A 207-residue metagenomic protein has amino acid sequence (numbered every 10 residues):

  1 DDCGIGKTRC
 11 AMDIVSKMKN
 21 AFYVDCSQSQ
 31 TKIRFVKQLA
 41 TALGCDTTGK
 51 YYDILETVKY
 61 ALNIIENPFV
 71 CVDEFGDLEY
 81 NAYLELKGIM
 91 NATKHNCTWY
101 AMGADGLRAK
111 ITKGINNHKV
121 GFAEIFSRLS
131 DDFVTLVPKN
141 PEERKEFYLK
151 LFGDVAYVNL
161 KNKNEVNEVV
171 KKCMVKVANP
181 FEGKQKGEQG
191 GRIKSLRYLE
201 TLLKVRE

Functional and structural regions predicted by a protein language model:
D1-D13, Q28: Walker A/P-loop nucleotide-binding motif
D1-I5, L78, M90-G121: Sensor-1/coupling segment of RecA-like P-loop NTPase cores
M12-S16, A123-S127, D131-E207: C-terminal alpha-helical "lid" subdomain
S16-Q28: Conserved catalytic segments around the Walker B and adjacent sensor/switch elements of P-loop NTPase domains
N20, K32-G49: Conserved NTP-binding/hydrolysis module of P-loop NTPases
Q28-T31, D77, A104-A109, K139-R144: Conserved nucleotide-binding/hydrolysis micro-motifs of P-loop NTPases
G44-I65: Central P-loop NTPase core of STAND/AAA+ ATPases
Y60-A82, L86: Conserved P-loop NTPase "ATPase switch" module shared by AAA+ and STAND
